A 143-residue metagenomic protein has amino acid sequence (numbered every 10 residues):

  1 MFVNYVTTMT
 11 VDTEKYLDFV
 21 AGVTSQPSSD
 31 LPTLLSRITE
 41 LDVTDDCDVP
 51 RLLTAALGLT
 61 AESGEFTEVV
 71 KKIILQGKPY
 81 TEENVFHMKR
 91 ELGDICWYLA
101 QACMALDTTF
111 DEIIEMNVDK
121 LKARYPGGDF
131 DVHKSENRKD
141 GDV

Functional and structural regions predicted by a protein language model:
M1-V143: Flexible "arm" and connector segments at domain edges
